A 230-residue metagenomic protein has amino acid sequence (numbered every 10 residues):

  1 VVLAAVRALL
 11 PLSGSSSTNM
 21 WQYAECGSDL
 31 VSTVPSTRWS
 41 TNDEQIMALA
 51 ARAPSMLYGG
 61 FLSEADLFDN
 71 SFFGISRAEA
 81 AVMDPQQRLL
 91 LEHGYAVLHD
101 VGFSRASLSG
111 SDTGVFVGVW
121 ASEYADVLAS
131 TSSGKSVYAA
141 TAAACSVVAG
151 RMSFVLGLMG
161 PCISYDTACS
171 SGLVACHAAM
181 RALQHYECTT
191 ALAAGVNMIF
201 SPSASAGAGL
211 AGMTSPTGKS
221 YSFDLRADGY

Functional and structural regions predicted by a protein language model:
V1-A4, R105-S111, S133, E187 (+1 more regions): Flexible, low-complexity linker/loop segments at domain and module junctions
V1-E79, Q87, L91, A96-H99 (+1 more regions): ACP-dependent fatty acid/polyketide chain-elongation machinery
A5-V6, L10-P11, R88-A106, V148 (+2 more regions): Active-site-proximal alpha-helical scaffold in enzymes
T18-Q22, A125-K135, L183-Q184, S205-T217: A glycine- and small-aliphatic-rich helix-loop capping segment at beta-alpha/alpha-beta transitions that lines
A24, M83-Q86, A139-C145, S164-S171 (+1 more regions): Active-site nucleophile and cofactor-binding loops and adjacent substrate-binding regions of central metabolic enzymes
T33-V34, S146-S153, V174-R181, T190 (+1 more regions): Glycine-/small-residue-rich "gating" segment that lines the acyl/pantetheine channel and substrate pocket
S40-L67, M83-R151, V196-P202: Conserved beta-ketoacyl condensing-enzyme motif
S76-R77, S130-S136, V155-Y165, K219-D224: Glycine/charged-rich beta-loop-alpha catalytic/anionic-binding loops adjacent to active sites
